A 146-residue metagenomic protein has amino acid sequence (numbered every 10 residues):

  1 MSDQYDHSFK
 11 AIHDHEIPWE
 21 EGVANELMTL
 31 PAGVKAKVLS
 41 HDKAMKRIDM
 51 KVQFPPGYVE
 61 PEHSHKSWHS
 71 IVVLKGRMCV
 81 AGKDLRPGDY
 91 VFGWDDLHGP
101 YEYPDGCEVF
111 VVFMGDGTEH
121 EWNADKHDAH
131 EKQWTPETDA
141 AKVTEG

Functional and structural regions predicted by a protein language model:
M1-A44, H127-G146: A short, N-terminal "cap"/entry segment at the start of jelly-roll beta-barrel domains of the cupin/DSBH fold
P31-S64, D84-P87, W94-H98: Conserved short histidine dyad/triad with adjacent acidic residue
K35, H69, D105: Residues that flank catalytic or metal-binding motifs in active/ligand-binding sites
K51-F54, V73-G76, Y90, V111: Short, well-ordered beta-strand segments in beta-rich or mixed alpha/beta enzyme and ligand-binding folds
P55-P56, H65-V80: Glycine- and acidic-residue-biased ligand/ion/polar-headgroup-sensing regions
S67-H69, A124-E131: Short intrinsically disordered coil segments
D84, D95-N123: Ligand-binding loop in jelly-roll beta-barrel domains
